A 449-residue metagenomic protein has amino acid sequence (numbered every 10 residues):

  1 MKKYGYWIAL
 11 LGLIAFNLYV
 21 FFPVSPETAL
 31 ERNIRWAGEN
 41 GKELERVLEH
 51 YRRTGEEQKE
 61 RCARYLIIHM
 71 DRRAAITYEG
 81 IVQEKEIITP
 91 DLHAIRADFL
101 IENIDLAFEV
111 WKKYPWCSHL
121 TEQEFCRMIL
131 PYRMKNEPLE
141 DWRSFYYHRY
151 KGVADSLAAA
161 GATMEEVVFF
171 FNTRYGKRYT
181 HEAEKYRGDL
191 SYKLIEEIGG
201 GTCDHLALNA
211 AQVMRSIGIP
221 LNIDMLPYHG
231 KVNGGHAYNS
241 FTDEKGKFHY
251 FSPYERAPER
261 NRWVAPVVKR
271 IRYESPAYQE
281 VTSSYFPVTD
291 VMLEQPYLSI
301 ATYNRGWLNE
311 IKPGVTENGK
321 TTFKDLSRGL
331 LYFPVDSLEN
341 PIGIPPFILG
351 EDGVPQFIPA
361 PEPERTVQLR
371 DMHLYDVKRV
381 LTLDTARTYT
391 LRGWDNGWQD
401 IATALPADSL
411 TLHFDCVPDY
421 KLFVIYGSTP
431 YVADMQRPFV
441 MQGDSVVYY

Functional and structural regions predicted by a protein language model:
Y6-V20: Hydrophobic membrane-insertion alpha-helices, especially the h-region of bacterial N-terminal signal peptides
P26-E31, A158-F169, T173, E182-K193 (+1 more regions): Hydrophobic/aromatic-rich core segments of domains that either
A29, R35, K42-R46, T54-I198 (+1 more regions): Secondary-structure boundary elements
S283-L293, I300-T302, E310-P313, F333 (+1 more regions): A short, amphipathic beta-strand motif
P296-V315, T388-T403: Short amphipathic beta-strand segments in non-cytosolic proteins
K320-E339, S409-T429: Short Pro-Gly-centered beta-turn/loop motif in secreted/extracellular proteins
L338-E364, S428-Y449: Structured interaction patches on ligand/partner-binding surfaces of diverse proteins
I358-W398, Y448-Y449: Compositionally biased low-complexity segments at domain edges in trafficked proteins and select soluble regulators
